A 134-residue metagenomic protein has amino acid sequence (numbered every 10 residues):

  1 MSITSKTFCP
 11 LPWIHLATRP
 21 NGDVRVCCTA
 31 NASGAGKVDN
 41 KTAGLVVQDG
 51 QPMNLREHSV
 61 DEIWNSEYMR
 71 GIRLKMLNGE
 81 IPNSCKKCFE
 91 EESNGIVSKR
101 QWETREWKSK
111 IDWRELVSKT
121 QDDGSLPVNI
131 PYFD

Functional and structural regions predicted by a protein language model:
C9-P12: Short, small/polar residue-rich loop motifs at catalytic or cofactor-binding pockets
R19-P20: Short, ordered coil/turn segments that flank beta-strands lining enzyme active or ligand-binding pockets
D23-V24: Hydrophobic "anchor" residues
T29-E90: C-terminal accessory region of radical SAM enzymes
N94: Short, non-ligating residues that shape and space the ligands of small metal-coordination modules and catalytic
R100-W113: Short cysteine/histidine-rich metal-coordination sites, predominantly Zn2+-binding motifs
I111-F133: Short Fe-S-cluster ligation motifs
